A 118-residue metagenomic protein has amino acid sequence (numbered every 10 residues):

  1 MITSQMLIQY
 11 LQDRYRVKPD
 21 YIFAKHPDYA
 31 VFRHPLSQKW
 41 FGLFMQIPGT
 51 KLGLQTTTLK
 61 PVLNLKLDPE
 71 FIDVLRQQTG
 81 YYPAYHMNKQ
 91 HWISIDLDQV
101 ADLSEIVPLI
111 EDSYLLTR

Functional and structural regions predicted by a protein language model:
M1-R118: Charge-dense, helix-prone N-terminal extensions
